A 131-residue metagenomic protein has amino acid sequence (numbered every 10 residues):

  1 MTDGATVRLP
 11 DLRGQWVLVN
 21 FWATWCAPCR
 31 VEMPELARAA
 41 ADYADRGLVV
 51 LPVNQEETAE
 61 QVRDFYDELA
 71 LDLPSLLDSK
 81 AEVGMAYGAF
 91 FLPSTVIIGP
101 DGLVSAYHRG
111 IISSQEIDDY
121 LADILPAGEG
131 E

Functional and structural regions predicted by a protein language model:
M1-V17: A short beta-strand-turn-helix
R13, F21-R38: Conserved redox-active cysteine motifs that mediate thiol-disulfide chemistry, especially di-cysteine Cys-X(1-2)-Cys
R13-Q15, D45, L71, A89: Active-site acidic short loop of glycosyltransferases
W16-V17, L48, P93: Alpha/beta-hydrolase fold active-site loops
L18-W22, N54: Structural cue for short, hydrophobic secondary-structure segments
R30-L69, S79-A86: Structural microenvironment flanking redox-active thiols in thiol-disulfide oxidoreductases
D64-D72, L77-G128: Thiol/disulfide oxidoreductase modules built on the thioredoxin-like
